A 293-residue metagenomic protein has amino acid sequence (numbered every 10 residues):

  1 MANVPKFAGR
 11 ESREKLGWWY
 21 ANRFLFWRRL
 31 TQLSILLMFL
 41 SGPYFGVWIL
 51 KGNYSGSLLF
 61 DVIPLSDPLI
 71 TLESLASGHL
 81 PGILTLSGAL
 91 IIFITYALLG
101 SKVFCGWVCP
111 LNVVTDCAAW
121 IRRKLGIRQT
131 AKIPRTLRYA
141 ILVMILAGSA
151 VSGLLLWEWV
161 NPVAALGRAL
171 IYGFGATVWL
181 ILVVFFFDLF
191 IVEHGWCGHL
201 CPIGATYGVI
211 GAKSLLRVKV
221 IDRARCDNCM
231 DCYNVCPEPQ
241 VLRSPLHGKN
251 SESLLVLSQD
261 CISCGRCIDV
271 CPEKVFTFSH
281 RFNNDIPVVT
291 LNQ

Functional and structural regions predicted by a protein language model:
M1-L255, Q259-I262, R266-Q293: Non-ligating segments of multi-cofactor redox enzymes
